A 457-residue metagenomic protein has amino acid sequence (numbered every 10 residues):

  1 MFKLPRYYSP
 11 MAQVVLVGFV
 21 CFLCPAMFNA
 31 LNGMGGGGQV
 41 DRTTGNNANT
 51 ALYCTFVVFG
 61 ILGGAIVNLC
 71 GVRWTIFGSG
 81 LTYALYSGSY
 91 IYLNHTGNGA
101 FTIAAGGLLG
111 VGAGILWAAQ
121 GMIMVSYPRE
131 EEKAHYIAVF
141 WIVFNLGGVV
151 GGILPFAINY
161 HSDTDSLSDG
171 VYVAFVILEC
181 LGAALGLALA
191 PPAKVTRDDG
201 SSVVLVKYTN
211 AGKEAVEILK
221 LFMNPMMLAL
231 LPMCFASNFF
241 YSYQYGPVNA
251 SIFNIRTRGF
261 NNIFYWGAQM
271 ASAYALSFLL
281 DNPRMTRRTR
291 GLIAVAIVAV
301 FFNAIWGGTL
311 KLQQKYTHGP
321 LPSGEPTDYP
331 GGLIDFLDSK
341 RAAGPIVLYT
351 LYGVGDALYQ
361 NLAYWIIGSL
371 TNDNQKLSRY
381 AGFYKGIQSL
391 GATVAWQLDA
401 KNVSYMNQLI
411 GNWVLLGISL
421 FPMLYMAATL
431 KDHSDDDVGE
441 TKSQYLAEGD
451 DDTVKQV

Functional and structural regions predicted by a protein language model:
M1-K3, V195-A211, D432-V457: Intrinsically disordered, low-complexity terminal tails of fungal membrane proteins
M1-M27: Cytosolic juxtamembrane N-terminal segment immediately preceding the first transmembrane helix of multi-pass
P10, M27-M34, T43, L181 (+3 more regions): Membrane-interfacial loop- and helix-cap regions that link adjacent transmembrane helices in polytopic membrane proteins
V17-P25, N49, Y53, S87 (+6 more regions): Helical-face signature of the major facilitator-like transporter fold
G33-G45, Y90-A100, V125-E132, V143 (+7 more regions): Extracellular/lumenal inter-transmembrane loop segments of multi-pass membrane transporters
N49, T55-V57, L109, A113-L116 (+4 more regions): Glycine-rich segments within core transmembrane alpha-helices of 12-TM secondary carriers
V58-A100: Conserved MFS/SLC helix-loop-helix module at the cytosolic interface between two early adjacent transmembrane helices
W141, N145, D169-L189, M233 (+2 more regions): Symmetry-related core transmembrane helices of the 12-TM Major Facilitator Superfamily/SLC fold
